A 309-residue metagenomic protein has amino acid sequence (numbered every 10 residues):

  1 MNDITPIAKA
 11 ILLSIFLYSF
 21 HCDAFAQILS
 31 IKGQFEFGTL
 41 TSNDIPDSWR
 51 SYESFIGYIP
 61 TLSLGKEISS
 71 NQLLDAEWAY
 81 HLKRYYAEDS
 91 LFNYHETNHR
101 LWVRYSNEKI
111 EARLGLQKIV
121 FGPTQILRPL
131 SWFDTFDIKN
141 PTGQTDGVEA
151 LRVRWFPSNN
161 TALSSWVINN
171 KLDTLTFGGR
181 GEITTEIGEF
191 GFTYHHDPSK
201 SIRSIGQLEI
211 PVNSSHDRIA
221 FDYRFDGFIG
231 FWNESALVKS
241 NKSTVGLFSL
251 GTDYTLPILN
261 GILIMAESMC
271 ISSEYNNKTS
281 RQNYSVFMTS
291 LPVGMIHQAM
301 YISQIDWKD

Functional and structural regions predicted by a protein language model:
N2-I11: Bacterial N-terminal signal peptides that target proteins for export
L13-S14, A24: Cleavable N-terminal signal peptides
S19-H21: N-terminal signal peptide c-region/cleavage motif recognized by signal peptidases
F25-G115: Beta-barrel outer-membrane channel/assembly domains of diderm bacteria
I28-I31, E67-S69, L73-L74, E108-K109 (+1 more regions): Signature for the C-terminal beta-barrel architecture of outer-membrane proteins
G38-S42, E77, H81-Y85, I119-G122 (+5 more regions): Structural signature of outer-membrane beta-barrel domains
W49-Y52, L91-H95, P129-T135, Q207-I210 (+2 more regions): Flexible, surface-exposed loop regions and adjacent strand-edge segments of Gram-negative outer-membrane beta-barrel
N260-K308: C-terminal structural cap/anchor segments
